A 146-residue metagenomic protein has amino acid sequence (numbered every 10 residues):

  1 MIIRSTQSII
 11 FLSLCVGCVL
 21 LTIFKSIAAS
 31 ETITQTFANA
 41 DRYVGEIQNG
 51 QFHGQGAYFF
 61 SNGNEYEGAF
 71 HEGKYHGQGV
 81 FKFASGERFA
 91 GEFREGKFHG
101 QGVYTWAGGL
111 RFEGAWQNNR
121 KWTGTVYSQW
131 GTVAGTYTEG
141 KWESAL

Functional and structural regions predicted by a protein language model:
I2-S13: Bacterial N-terminal signal peptides that target proteins for export
S5, V19-L146: Glycine/tyrosine- and acidic-biased, solvent-exposed loop/turn segments at the edges of beta-strands
